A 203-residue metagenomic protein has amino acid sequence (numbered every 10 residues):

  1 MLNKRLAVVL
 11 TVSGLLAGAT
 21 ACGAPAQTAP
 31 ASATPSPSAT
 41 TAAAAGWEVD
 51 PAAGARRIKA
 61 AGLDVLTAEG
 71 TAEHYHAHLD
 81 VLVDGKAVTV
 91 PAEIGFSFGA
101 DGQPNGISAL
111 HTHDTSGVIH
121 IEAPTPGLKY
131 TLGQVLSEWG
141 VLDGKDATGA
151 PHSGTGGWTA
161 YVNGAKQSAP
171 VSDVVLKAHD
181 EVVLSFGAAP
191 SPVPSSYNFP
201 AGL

Functional and structural regions predicted by a protein language model:
L2-L6, G23-L203: Ubiquitin-like/PB1-type beta-grasp interaction modules and other compact soluble beta-rich domains
K4-G14: Sec-dependent N-terminal signal peptides
A17-A21: C-terminal motif of bacterial Sec signal peptides marking the signal peptidase cleavage site
